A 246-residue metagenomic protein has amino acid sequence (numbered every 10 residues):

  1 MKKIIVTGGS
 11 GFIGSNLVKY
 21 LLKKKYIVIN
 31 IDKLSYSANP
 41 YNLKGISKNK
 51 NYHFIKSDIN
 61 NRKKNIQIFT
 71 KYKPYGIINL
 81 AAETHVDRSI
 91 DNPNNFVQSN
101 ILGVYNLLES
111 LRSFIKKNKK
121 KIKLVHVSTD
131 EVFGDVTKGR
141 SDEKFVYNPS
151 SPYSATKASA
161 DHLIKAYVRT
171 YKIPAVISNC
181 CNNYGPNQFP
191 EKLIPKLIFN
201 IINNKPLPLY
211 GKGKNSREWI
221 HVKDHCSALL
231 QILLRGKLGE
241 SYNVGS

Functional and structural regions predicted by a protein language model:
M1-N183, K223, L233: N-terminal Rossmann-like NAD(P)+-binding domain of SDR-like oxidoreductases, especially those catalyzing
Y36, P186, S246: Short, conserved catalytic or interaction motifs in soluble domains
I55, S178, L209-Y210, V244: Hydrophobic residues at beta-strand termini and immediately following loops that shape nucleotide-binding pockets
N94, I198-I202, R217: Short alpha-helical segment that forms part of, or immediately flanks, the ligand-binding pocket in carbohydrate-active
A158, N183-K196, N203-K205, L209-Y210 (+3 more regions): Glycine/proline-rich active-site loop of Rossmann-fold NAD(P)-dependent oxidoreductases
T170, S216-W219: A short, basic/aromatic alpha-helical/loop segment that forms part of the nucleotidyl-sugar donor-binding site
